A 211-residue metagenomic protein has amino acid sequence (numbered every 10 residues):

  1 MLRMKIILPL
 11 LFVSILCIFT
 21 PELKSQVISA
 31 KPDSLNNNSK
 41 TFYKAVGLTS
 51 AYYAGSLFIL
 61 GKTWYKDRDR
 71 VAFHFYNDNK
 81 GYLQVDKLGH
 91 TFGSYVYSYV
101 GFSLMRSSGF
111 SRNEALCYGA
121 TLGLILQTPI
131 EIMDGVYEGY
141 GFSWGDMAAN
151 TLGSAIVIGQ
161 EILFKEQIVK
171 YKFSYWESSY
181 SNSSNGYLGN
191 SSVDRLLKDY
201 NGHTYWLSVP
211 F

Functional and structural regions predicted by a protein language model:
M1-L10: Bacterial N-terminal signal peptides that target proteins for export
L10-K87, T91-S98, F102-F110: N-terminal targeting leaders of membrane proteins
N36-T41, R106-Y118, E161-V169: Short loop/turn motifs that connect adjacent beta-strands in outer-membrane beta-barrel proteins
Y82, Y137-W144, S191-D194: Extracellular loop and loop/strand-boundary signature of outer-membrane beta-barrel proteins
G123-E131: Alpha-helical transmembrane segments of multi-pass membrane proteins
I130-T151: Interfacial helix-loop-helix junctions of multi-pass membrane proteins
A155-G159, Y205-V209: Residues on the lipid-exposed face of transmembrane beta-strands in outer-membrane beta-barrel proteins
D199-Y205: Residues that define the transmembrane beta-barrel architecture of outer-membrane proteins
